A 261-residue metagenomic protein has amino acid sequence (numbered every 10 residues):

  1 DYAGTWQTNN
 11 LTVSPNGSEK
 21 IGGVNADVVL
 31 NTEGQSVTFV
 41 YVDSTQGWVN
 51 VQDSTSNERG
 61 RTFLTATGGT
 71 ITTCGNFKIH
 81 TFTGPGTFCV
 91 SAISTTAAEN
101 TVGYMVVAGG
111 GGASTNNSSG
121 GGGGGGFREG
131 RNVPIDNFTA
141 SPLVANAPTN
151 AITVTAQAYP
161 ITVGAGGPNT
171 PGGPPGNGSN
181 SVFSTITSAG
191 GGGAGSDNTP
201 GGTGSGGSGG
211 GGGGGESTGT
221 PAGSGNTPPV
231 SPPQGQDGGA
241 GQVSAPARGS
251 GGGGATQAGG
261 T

Functional and structural regions predicted by a protein language model:
A3-T261: Glycine-biased low-complexity/repetitive sequence motifs
